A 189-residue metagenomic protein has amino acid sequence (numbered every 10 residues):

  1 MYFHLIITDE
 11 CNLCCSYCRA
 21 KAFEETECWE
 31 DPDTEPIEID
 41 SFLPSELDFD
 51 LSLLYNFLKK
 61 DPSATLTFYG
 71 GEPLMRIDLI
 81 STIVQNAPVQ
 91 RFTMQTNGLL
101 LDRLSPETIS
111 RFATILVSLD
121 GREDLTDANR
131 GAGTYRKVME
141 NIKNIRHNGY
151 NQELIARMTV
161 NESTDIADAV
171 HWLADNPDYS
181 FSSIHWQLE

Functional and structural regions predicted by a protein language model:
M1-F49: Canonical Radical SAM [4Fe-4S] cluster-binding loop centered on the CxxxCxxC motif and its immediate flanking residues
L51-N56, K60-T67, R76-L188: Radical SAM/AdoMet-radical enzyme domain recognition
